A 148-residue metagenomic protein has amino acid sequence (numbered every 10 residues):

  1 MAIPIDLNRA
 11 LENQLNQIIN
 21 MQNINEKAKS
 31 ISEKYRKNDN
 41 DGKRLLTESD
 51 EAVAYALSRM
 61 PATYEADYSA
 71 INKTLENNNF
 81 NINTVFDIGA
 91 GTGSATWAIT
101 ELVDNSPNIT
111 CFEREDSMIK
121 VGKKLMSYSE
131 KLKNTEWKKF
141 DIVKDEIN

Functional and structural regions predicted by a protein language model:
M1-G42: N-terminal auxiliary segments of SAM/dcSAM-dependent transferases
K43, T47-S69: Class I SAM-dependent methyltransferase Rossmann-like catalytic core, especially the SAM/SAH-binding loop
N81-G91: Conserved class I S-adenosyl-L-methionine
T92-N105: Conserved SAM-binding loop of SAM-dependent methyltransferases across substrates and taxa, primarily the Class I
E115: Conserved SAM/SAH-binding beta-strand->alpha-helix loop
G122-K123: Conserved SAM-binding loop
E130-I142: Conserved SAM-binding strand-loop segment of SAM-dependent methyltransferases
K144-N148: Short conserved loop adjoining the S-adenosyl-L-methionine
